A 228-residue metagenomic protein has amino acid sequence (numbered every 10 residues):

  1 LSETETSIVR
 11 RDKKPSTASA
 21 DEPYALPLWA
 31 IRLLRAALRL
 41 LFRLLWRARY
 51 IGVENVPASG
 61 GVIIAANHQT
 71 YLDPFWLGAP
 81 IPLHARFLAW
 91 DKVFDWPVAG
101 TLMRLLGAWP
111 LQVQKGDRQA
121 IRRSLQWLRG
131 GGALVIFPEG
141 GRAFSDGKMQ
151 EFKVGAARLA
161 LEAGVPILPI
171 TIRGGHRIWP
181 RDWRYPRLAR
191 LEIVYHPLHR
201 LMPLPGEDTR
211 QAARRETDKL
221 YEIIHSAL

Functional and structural regions predicted by a protein language model:
S2-A30, Q119-L228: Non-catalytic C-terminal accessory region of glycerolipid acyltransferases and related lyso-lipid remodeling enzymes
S7-A58, W96-L106: A transmembrane-helix-recognition feature enriched in membrane-embedded lipid enzymes and envelope glyco-/phospholipid
L40-L45, I64-A65, P110-K115, S145-G147: Short, flexible loop segments at the rims of nucleotide/cofactor-binding pockets, characterized by
Y50, F87, A108-P110, I167-P169 (+1 more regions): Conserved beta-strand scaffold positions in the cores of enzyme catalytic domains, especially in NTP/NDP-utilizing
G52, N67, A89-W90, G107 (+2 more regions): A secondary-structure boundary/capping signal
E54, G116, R173: Residue-level "edge-of-site" marker
P57-G116, R123: Catalytic core of membrane glycerolipid acyltransferases/transacylases, capturing the structured, soluble-facing
